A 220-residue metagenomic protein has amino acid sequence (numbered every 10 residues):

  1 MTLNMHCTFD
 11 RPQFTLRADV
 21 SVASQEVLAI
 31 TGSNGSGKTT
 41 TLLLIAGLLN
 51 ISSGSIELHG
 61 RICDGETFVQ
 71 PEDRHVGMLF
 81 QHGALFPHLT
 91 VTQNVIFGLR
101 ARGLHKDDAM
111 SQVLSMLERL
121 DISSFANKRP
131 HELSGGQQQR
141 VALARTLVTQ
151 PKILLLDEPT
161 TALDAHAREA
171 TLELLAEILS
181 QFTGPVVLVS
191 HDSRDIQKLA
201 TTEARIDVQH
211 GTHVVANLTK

Functional and structural regions predicted by a protein language model:
A46: Helix-to-loop junction immediately C-terminal to a conserved catalytic motif
I62-M78, A101, K106-D107: ABC ATPase NBD coupling module
D64-G65, R100, D107-F125, A176-E177: Conserved ABC ATPase "signature" region
L89-F97: Short coil-to-helix segment of the ABC ATPase nucleotide-binding domain corresponding to the Q-loop/switch region
R129-L133, Q137: Conserved ABC ATPase signature
V148-K152: A short, proline-enriched helix->beta-strand linker immediately N-terminal to the Walker B motif in ABC-type P-loop
L154-E158: Catalytic Walker B motif of ABC-type/P-loop ATPase nucleotide-binding domains
